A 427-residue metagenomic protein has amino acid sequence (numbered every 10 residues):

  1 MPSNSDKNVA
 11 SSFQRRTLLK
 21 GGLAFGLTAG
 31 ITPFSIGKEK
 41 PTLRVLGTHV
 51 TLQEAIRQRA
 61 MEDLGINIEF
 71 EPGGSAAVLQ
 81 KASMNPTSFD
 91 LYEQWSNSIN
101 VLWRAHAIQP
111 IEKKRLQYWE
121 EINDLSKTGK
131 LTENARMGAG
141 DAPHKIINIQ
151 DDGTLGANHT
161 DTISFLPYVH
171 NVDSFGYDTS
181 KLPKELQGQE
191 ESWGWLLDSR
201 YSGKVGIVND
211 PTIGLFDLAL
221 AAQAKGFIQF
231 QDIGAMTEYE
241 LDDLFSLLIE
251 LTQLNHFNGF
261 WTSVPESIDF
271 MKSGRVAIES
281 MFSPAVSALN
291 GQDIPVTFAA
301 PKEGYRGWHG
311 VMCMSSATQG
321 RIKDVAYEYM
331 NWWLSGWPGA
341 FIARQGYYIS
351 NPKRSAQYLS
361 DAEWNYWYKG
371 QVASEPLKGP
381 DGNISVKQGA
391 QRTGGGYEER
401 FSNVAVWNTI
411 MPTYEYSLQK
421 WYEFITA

Functional and structural regions predicted by a protein language model:
M1-F13: N-terminal secretory signal peptides
F13-G26: N-terminal export leaders
G37, C313-R392: Mature extracytoplasmic/periplasmic domains
K38-A105, I268: Early extracytoplasmic/lumenal segment of secretory-pathway proteins
N85-E93, Y201-G203, S273-I278: Alpha-to-beta junction loops
W103-E266: Extracytoplasmic ligand-binding site segments that recognize negatively charged/polar headgroups
H256-Q319, Q357-L359, E363: Extracytoplasmic/periplasmic substrate-binding proteins
G382-A427: Conserved C-terminal helix/tail region of periplasmic/extracytoplasmic solute-binding proteins
